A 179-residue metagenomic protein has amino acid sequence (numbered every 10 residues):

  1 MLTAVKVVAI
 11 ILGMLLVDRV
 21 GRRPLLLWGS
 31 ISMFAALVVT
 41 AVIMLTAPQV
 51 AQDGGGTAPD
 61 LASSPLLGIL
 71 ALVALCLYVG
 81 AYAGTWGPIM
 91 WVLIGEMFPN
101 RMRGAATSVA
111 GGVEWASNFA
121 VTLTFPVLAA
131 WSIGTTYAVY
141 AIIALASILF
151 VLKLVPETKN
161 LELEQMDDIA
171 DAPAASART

Functional and structural regions predicted by a protein language model:
M1-T179: Alpha-helical transmembrane bundle of multi-pass membrane proteins
